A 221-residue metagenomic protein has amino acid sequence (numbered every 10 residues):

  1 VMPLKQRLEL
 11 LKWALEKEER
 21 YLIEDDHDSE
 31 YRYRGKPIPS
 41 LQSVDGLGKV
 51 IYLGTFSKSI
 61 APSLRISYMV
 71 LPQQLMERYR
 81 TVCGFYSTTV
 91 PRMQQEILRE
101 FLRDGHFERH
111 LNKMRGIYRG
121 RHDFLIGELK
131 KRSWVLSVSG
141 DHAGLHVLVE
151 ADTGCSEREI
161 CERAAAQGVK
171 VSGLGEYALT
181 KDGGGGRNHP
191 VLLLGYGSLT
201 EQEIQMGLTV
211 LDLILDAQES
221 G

Functional and structural regions predicted by a protein language model:
V1-E19, D28-S59, Q73-Q74: Active-site pre-lysine segment of PLP-dependent enzymes
R20-Y21, V169-K170: Residue-level detector of anion-binding/catalytic polar loops
G46-G116: Conserved core segment of the aminotransferase class I/II
V70, L148-E150, G195-G197: Short hydrophobic/aromatic beta-strand micro-patches that form the beta-sheet surface supporting nucleotide- or nucleic
R99, G116-I126, L136-E150, E157-E162: Conserved glycine-rich beta-strand-loop-beta hairpin in the small C-terminal domain of fold type I
E157-C161, V171-T200: Active-site-adjacent capping/gating segments
A166, G184-G221: PLP-dependent enzyme catalytic core of the Aspartate aminotransferase-like
